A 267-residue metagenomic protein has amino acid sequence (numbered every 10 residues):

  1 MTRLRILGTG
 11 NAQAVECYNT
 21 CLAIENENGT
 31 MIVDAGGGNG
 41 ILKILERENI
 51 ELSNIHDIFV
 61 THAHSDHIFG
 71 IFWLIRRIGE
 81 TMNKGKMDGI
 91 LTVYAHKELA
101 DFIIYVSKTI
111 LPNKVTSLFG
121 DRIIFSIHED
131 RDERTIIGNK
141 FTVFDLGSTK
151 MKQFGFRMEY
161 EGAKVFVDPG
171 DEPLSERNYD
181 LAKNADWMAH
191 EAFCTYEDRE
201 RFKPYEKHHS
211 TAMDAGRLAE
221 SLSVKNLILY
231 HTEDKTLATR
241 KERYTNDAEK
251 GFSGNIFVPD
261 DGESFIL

Functional and structural regions predicted by a protein language model:
M1-E48, K152-P169: Conserved beta-strand hairpin/beta-sheet module of binuclear metal-dependent hydrolase folds, prominently
L4, D34, L45, H62 (+8 more regions): Divalent metal-coordination and catalytic microenvironments
A12, V93, L99-A100, T232-L237: Short histidine/acidic/glycine/proline-rich micro-motifs that form metal- and phosphate-coordinating active-site loops
A14-E16, I127-E197: Active-site-proximal loop/helix segment associated with metal-binding centers of metalloenzymes
V33-G36, H56-D66, H96, F166-G170 (+3 more regions): Active-site neighborhood of phospho(di)ester-bond hydrolases with catalytic His/Asp-centered motifs
N39-T92: Active-site metal-binding motif and surrounding structural segment of the metallo-beta-lactamase
M87-K152, F257, D261: Metallo-beta-lactamase
P173-G262: Cap/insert and terminal regions of metallo-dependent hydrolase folds
